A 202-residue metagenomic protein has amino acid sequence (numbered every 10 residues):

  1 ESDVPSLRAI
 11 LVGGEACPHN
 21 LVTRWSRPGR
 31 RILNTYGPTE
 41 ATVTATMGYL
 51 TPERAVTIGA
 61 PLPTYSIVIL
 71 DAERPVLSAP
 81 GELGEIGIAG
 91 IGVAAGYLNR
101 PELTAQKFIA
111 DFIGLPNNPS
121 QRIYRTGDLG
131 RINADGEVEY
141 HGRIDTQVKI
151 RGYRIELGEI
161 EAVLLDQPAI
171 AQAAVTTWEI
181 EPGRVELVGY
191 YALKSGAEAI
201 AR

Functional and structural regions predicted by a protein language model:
S2-T57, S66: Gly/Ser/Thr-rich phosphate-binding loop
R31-N34, Y49-R202: AMP-dependent adenylate-forming
